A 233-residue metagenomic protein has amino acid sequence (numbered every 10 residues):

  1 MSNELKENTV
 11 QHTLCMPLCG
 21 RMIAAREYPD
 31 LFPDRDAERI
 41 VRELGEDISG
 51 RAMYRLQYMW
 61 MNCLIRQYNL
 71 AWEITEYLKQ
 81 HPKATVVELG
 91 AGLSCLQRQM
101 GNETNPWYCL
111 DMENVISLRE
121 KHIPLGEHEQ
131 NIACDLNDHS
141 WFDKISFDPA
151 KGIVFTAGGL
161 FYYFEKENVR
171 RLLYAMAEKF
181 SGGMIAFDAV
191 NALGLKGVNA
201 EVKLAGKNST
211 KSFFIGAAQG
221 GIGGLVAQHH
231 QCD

Functional and structural regions predicted by a protein language model:
M1-V87, A91-C134: Rossmann-like AdoMet
N131, S140-F142, Y163-S181: A short, conserved alpha-helix within the catalytic core of class I
N137, Y162, A189-L195: Short "lid" loop at the C-terminus of a central beta-strand within the Rossmann-like core of SAM-dependent
S140-A150: Short amphipathic alpha-helix with an adjacent loop that forms part of the alpha/beta core around
V154, M176-A192: Conserved beta-strand signature within the Rossmann-like core of class I S-adenosyl-L-methionine
V154-G158, V169: A short beta-strand submotif of the Rossmann-like class I SAM-dependent methyltransferase core that lines
K196-K211: Short, glycine-/aromatic-enriched active-site segment of Class I SAM-dependent methyltransferases
K211-D233: Short alpha-helix
